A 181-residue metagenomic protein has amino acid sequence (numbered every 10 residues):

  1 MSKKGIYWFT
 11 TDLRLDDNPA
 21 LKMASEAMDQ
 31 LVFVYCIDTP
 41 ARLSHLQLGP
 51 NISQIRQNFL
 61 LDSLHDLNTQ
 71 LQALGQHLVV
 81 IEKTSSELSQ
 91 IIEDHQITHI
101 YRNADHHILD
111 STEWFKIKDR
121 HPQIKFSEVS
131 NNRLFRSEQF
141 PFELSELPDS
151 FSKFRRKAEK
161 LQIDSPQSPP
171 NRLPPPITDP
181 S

Functional and structural regions predicted by a protein language model:
M1-P166: Trp/Phe/Arg-rich N-terminal binding region typifying the photolyase-homology
I163-S181: Substrate/cofactor-recognition hotspot
